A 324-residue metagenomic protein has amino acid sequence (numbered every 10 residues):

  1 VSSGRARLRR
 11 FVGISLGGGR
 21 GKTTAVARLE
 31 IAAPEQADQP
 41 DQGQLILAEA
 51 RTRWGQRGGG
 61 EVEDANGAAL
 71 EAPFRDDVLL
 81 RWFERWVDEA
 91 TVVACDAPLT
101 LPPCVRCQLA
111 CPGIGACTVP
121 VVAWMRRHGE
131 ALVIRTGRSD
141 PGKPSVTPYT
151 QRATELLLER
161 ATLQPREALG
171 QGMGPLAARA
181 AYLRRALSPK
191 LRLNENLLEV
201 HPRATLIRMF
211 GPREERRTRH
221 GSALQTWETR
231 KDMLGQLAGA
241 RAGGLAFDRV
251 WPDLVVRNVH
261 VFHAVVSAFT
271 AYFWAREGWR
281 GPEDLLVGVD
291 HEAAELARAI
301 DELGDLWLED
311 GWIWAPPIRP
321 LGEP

Functional and structural regions predicted by a protein language model:
G4-V12, L16-P324: RNase H-like (RuvC/DEDD) metal-dependent nuclease/polynucleotide-processing core
